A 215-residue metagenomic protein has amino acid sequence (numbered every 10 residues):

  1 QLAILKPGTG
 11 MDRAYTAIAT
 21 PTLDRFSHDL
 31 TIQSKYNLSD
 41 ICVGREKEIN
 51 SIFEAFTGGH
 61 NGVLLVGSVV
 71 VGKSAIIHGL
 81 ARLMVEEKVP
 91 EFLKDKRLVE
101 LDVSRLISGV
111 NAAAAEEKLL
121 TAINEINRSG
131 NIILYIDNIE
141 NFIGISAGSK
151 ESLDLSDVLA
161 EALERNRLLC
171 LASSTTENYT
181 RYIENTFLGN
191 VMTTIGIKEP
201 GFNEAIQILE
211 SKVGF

Functional and structural regions predicted by a protein language model:
Q1-L106, A112-S129, I133-F142, S146 (+4 more regions): Histone-fold recognition with a strong bias for associated Lys/Arg-rich disordered tails
V69, T193-I206: Conserved AAA+ ATPase "SRH/arginine-finger" region at the nucleotide-binding site
E151: Conserved TIR/SEFIR loop-to-helix hotspot centered on a Trp-containing motif with a nearby acidic residue
T175: Conserved H-loop
Q207-F215: Conserved AAA+ ATPase "sensor/coupling" helix adjacent to the nucleotide-binding pocket
